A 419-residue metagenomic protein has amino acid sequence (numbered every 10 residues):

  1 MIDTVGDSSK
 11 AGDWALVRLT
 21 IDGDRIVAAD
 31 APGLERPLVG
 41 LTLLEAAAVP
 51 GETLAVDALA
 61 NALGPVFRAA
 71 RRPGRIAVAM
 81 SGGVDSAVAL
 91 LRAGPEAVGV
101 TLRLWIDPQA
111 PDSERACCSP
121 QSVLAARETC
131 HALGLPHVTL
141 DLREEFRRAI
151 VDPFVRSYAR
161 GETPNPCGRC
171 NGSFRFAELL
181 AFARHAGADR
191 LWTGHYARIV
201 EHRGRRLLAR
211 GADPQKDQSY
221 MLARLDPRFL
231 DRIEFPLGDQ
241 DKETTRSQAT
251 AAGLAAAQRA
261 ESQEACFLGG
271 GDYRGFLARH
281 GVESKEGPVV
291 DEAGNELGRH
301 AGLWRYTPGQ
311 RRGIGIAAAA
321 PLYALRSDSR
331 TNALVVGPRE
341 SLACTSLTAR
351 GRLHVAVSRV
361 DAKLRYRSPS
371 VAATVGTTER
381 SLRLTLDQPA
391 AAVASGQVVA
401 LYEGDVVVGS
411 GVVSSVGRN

Functional and structural regions predicted by a protein language model:
M1, L41, C118: Short acidic/glycine-rich loops and adjacent helix/strand connectors that line catalytic pockets where negatively
M1-K10: Short, Gly/Pro- and small/polar-rich lid/capping loops
K10-A70: Active-site- and interface-proximal helix/loop "cap" or "latch" segments in soluble metabolic and energy-transducing
E35-R36, T53, D57, P120 (+10 more regions): Electropositive phosphate-/nucleotide-binding environments in soluble metabolic enzymes
A70-A223, E234, K242-T245, T250-A251: ATP-dependent adenylation/nucleotidyltransferase module used to activate substrates
S81-V84, W192-I199, G204-N419: AMP-forming adenylation/ATP pyrophosphatase catalytic core
